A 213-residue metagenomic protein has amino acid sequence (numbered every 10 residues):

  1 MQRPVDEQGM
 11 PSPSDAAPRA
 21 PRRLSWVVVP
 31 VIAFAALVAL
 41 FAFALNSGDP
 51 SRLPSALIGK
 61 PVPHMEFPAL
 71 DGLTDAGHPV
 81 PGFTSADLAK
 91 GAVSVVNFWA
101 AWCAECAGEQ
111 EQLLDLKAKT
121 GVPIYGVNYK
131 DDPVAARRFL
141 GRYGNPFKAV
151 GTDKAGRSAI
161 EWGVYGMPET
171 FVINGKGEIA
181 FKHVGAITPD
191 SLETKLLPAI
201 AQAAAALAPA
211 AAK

Functional and structural regions predicted by a protein language model:
M1-L73, K213: N-terminal targeting signals for export/organelle localization
G59, H64, G121-V122, F147: A generic structural signal for alpha->beta connector loops
M65-V95: A short beta-strand-turn-helix
L70, Q112, P146-V150: Extracytoplasmic/periplasmic mature domains of Sec-exported, cell-envelope-associated bacterial proteins
G91-S94, W99-W102, G166: Short pre-active-site segment immediately N-terminal to redox-active cysteine/selenocysteine motifs in thiol-based
V95-V96, I124, T170: Hydrophobic beta-strand anchors of alpha/beta hydrolase catalytic cores
A104-G144, K154-I160, T194, K213: Structural microenvironment flanking redox-active thiols in thiol-disulfide oxidoreductases
G141-P146, D153-A204, A210-K213: Thiol/disulfide oxidoreductase modules built on the thioredoxin-like
